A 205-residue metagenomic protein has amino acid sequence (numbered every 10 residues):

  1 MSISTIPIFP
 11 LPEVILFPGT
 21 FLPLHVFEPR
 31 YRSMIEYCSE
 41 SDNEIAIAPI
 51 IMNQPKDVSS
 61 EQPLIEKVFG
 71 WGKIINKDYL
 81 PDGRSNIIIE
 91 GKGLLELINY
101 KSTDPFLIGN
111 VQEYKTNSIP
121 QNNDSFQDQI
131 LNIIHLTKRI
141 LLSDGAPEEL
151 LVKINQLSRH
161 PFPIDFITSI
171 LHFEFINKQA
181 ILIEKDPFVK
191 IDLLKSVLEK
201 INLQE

Functional and structural regions predicted by a protein language model:
M1-E205: N-terminal low-complexity, acidic/polar interaction/targeting segments
